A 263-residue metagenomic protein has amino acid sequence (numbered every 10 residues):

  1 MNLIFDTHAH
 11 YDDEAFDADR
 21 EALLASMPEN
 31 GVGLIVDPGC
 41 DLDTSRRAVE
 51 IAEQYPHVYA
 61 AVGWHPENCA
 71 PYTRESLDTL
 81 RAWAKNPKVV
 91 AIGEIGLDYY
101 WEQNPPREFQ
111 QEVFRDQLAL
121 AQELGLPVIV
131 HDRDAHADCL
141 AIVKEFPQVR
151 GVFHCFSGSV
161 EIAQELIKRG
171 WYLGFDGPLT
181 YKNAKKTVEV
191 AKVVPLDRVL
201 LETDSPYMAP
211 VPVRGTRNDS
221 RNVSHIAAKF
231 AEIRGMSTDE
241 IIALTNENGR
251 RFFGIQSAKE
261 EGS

Functional and structural regions predicted by a protein language model:
M1-S263: Mid-domain alpha/beta scaffold segments of enzyme catalytic cores
